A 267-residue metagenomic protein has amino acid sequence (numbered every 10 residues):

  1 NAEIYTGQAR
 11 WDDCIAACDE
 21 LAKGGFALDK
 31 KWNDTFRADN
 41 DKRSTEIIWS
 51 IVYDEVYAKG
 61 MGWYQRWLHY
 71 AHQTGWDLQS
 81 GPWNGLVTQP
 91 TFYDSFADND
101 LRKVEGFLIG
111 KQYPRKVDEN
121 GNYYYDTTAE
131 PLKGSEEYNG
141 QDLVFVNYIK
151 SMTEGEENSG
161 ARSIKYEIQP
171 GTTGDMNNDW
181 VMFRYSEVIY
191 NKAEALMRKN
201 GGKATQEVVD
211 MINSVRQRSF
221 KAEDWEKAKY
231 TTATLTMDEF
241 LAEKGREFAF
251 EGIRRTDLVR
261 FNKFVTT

Functional and structural regions predicted by a protein language model:
N1-A22, W49, D100, D179-Q217 (+3 more regions): Extended, hydrophobic/aromatic-rich amphipathic alpha-helical segments that build helical scaffolds
Q8, K59-W63, F107, E226-K227 (+1 more regions): Short, solvent-exposed loop/turn and secondary-structure capping segments
W11-D12, P82-L86, F92-Y93, T205 (+1 more regions): Generic detection of long, well-ordered alpha-helical segments
G25-L28, F220-K221: Helix-capping and short linker residues that terminate individual alpha-solenoid repeat units
A27-I189, R198, F264-T267: Elongated scaffold/linker segments in the mid-to-C-terminal portions of large proteins
W225-E226, R255-V259: A glycine-biased, small/acidic residue-tolerant capping/turn segment at secondary-structure junctions
W225-T236: Short, mixed-charge amphipathic alpha-helical segments
